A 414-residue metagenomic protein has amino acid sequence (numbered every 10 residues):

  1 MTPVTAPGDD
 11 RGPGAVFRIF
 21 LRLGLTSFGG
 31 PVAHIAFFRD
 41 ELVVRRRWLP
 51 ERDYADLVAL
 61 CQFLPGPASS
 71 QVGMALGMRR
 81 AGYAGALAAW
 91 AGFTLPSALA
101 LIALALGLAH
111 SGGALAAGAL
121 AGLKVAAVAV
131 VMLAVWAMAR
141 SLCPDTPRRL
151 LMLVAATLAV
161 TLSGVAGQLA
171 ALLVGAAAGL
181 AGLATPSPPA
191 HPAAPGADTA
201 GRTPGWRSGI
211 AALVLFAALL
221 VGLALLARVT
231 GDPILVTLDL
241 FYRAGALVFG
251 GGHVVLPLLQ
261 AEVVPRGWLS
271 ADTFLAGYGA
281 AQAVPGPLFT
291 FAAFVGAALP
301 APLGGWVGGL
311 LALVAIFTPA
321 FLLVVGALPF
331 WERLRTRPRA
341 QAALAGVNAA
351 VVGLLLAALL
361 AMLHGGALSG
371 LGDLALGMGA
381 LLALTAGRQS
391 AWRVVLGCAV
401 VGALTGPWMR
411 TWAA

Functional and structural regions predicted by a protein language model:
M1-L64, A75-V284, L288-A414: Multi-pass membrane proteins that catalyze or facilitate reactions on polyprenyl-/lipid-phosphate substrates and their
